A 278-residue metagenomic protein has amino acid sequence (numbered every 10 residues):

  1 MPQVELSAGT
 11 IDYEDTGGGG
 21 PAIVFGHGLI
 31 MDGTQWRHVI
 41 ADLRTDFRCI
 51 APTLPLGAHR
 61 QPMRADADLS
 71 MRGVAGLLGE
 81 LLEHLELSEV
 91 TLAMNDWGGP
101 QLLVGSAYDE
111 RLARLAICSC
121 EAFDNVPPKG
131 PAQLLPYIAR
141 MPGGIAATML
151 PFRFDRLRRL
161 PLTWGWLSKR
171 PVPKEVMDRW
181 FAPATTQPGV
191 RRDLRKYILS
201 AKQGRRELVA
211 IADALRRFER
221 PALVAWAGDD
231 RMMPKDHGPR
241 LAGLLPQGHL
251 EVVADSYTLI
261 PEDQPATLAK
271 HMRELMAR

Functional and structural regions predicted by a protein language model:
L6-D15: A short loop-to-beta-strand scaffold at the N-terminal edge of the catalytic core in hydrolase folds
D15-Q61: Conserved HGGG/HGGXW glycine-rich cap/lid loop of the alpha/beta-hydrolase fold
L29, G57-S88, W97-L244, E251-V252 (+1 more regions): Flexible "cap/lid" subdomain of the alpha/beta-hydrolase fold that forms the substrate-access gate
T34-H38, K129, D236, R240 (+1 more regions): Generic recognition of short, well-ordered alpha-helical segments
R37, L102-L103, A269: Short, hydrophobic alpha-helix immediately C-terminal to the catalytic nucleophile
Q247-R278: Catalytic active-site module of serine/aspartate enzymes centered on a nucleophile-bearing elbow/loop
